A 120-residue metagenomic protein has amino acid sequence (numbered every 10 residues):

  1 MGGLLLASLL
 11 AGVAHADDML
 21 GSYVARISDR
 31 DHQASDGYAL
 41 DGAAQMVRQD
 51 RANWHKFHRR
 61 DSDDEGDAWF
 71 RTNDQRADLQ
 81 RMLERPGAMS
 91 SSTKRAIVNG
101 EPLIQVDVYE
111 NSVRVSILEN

Functional and structural regions predicted by a protein language model:
G2-L9: Bacterial N-terminal signal peptides
L10-D17: Sec/Tat signal peptide C-region and signal peptidase I cleavage site
D17-D31: Short N-terminal segments immediately surrounding and downstream of signal-peptide cleavage
R30-H32, P86, Y109-N111, N120: Generic structural motif
A34-D36, V115: Short, solvent-exposed loop/turn elements at domain surfaces
G37-S92: Mature extracytoplasmic domains of secretory-pathway proteins
R95-E119: Short, exposed beta-strand-loop hairpins at the edges of beta-sheets in extracellular/periplasmic proteins
